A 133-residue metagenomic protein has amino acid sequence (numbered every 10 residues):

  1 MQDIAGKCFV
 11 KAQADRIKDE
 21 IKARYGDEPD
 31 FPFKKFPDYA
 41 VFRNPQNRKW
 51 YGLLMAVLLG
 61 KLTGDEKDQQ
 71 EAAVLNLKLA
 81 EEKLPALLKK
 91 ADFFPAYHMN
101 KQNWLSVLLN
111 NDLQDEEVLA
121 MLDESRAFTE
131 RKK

Functional and structural regions predicted by a protein language model:
M1-K133: Charge-dense, helix-prone N-terminal extensions
